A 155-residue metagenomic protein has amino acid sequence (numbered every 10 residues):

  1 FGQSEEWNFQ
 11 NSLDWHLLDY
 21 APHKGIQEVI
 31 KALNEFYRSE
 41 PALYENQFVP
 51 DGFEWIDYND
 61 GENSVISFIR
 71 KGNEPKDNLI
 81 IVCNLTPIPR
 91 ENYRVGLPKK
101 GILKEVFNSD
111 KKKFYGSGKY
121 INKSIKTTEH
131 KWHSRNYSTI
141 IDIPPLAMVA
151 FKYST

Functional and structural regions predicted by a protein language model:
F1-T155: Carbohydrate-interacting/catalytic domains
